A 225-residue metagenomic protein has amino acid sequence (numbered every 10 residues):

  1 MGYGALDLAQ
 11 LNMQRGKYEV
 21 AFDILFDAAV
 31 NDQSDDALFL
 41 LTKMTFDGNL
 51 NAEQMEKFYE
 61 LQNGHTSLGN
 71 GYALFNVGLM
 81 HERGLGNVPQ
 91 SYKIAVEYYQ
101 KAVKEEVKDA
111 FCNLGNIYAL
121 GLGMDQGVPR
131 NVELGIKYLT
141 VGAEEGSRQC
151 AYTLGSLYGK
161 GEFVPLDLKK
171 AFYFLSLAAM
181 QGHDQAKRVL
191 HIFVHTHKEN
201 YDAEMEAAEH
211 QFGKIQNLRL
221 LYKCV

Functional and structural regions predicted by a protein language model:
M1-G2, N31-D35, D47-N49, S67-G71 (+7 more regions): Short helix-capping/linker turns of helical repeat alpha-solenoids
Y3-V20, I24, F46: Alpha-helical segment of the N-proximal tetratricopeptide repeat
L11, L40-D47, L74-R83, N113-L122 (+2 more regions): Hydrophobic face of amphipathic alpha-helices that form TPR/SEL1-like repeat modules and related alpha-solenoid
R188-V225: Terminal, low-structured helical/coil segments at or just beyond the last alpha-helical repeat
